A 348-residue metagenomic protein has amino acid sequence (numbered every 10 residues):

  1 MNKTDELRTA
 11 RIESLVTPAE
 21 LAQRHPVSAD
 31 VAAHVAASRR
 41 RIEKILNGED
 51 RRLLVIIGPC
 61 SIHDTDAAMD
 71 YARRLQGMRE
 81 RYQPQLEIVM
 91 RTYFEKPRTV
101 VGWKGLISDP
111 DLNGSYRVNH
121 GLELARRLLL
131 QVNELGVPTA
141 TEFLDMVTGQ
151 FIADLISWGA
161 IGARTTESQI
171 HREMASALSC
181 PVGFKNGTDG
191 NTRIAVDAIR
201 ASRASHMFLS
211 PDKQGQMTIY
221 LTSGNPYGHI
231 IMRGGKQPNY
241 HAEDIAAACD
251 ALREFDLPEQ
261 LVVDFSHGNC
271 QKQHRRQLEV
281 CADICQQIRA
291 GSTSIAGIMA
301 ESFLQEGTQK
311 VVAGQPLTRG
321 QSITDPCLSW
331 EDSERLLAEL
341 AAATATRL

Functional and structural regions predicted by a protein language model:
N2-D5, Q85-Y240, D244-I245, H267-G268 (+7 more regions): Active-site-facing alpha/beta catalytic cores
L7-L46: N- or domain-start disorder-to-order transition segments that initiate the globular core
T17-P26, T222-G234, L317-T318: Gly-rich Lys/Arg/Thr-decorated short loops/hinges at beta-loop-alpha junctions or inter-strand turns that position
L46-E49, Q76-Q83, L129-G136, L221-T222 (+1 more regions): Acidic (Asp/Glu)-rich catalytic clusters
L54-A67, D325: Conserved phosphate/anionic-ligand binding catalytic regions in large, soluble enzymes, centered on
G58, V263, S329: Conserved, mostly hydrophobic/aromatic
T65-G77, V100-I107: Glycine-rich loop at the start of a catalytic domain that most often binds anionic cofactors/ligands
F303-R347: Internal helix-turn-beta structural module
